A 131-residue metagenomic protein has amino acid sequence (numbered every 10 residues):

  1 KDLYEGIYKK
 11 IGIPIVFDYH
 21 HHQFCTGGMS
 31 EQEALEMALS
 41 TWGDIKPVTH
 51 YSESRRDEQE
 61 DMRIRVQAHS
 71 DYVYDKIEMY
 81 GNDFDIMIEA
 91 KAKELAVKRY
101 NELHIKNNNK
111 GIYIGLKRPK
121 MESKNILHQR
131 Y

Functional and structural regions predicted by a protein language model:
K1-P47: Acidic/histidine-rich catalytic cores of soluble enzymes
S52-Y131: C-terminal accessory extensions appended to soluble enzyme cores
